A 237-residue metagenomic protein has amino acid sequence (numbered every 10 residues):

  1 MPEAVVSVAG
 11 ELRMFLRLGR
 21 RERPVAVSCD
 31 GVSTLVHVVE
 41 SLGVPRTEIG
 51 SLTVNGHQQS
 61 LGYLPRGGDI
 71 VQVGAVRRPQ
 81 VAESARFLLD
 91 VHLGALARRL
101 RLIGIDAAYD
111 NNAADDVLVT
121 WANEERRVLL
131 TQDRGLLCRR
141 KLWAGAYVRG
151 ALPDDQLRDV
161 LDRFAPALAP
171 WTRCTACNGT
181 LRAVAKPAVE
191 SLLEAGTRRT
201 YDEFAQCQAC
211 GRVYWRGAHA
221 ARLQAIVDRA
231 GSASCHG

Functional and structural regions predicted by a protein language model:
M1-R86: Ubiquitin-like/PB1-type beta-grasp interaction modules and other compact soluble beta-rich domains
G10-R13, V91-A95, T131-L136: Short, polar loop motifs at secondary-structure junctions
G62, S191-F204: Short linker/helix segments within small regulatory modules
V76, Q80-I103, A221-V227: Extended interfacial segments that mediate partner engagement and assembly in macromolecular machines
A113-R127, L136-L137: BRCT (BRCA1 C-terminal) domain core and associated BRCT-interaction motifs
L161-W171, G196-Y201: Short, flexible, mixed-charge glycine/proline-rich loop motifs that serve as phosphate/nucleic-acid-contacting
C174-C177, C207-C210: Short cysteine-rich clusters marking metal-coordination/redox-active sites
G179-A183, W215: Short functional micro-motifs and their immediate structural scaffolds
